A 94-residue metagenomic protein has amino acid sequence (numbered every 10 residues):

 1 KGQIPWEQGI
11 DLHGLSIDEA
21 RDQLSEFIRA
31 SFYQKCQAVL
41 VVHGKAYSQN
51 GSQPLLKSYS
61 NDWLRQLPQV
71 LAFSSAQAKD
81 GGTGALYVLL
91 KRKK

Functional and structural regions predicted by a protein language model:
K1-A38, V42-K94: Long, charged, low-complexity intrinsically disordered regions
